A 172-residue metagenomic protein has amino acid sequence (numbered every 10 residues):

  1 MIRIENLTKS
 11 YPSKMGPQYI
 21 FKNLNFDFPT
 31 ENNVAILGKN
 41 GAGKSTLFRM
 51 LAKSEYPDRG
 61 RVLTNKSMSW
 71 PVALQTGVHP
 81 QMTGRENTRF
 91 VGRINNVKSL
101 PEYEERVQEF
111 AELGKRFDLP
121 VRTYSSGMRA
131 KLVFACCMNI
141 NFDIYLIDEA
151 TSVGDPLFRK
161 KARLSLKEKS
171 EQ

Functional and structural regions predicted by a protein language model:
M1-I4, T8-E31, A35, D58: A short, flexible loop at the N-terminus of ABC-type nucleotide-binding domains that lies
S10, K14, S67, V72-L157 (+1 more regions): ABC-family P-loop ATPase nucleotide-binding domains
N25, S45, S125-S126: Short linear Ser/Thr-Pro motifs
T30, T64-K66, I140-N141, E171: Short loop/turn elements that form and flank the Walker-type P-loop nucleotide-binding site in RecA-like NTPase cores
N33-A35, K39-I94: ABC ATPase nucleotide-binding domain signature region
S165-Q172: Conserved catalytic loops of ABC-family nucleotide-binding domains
